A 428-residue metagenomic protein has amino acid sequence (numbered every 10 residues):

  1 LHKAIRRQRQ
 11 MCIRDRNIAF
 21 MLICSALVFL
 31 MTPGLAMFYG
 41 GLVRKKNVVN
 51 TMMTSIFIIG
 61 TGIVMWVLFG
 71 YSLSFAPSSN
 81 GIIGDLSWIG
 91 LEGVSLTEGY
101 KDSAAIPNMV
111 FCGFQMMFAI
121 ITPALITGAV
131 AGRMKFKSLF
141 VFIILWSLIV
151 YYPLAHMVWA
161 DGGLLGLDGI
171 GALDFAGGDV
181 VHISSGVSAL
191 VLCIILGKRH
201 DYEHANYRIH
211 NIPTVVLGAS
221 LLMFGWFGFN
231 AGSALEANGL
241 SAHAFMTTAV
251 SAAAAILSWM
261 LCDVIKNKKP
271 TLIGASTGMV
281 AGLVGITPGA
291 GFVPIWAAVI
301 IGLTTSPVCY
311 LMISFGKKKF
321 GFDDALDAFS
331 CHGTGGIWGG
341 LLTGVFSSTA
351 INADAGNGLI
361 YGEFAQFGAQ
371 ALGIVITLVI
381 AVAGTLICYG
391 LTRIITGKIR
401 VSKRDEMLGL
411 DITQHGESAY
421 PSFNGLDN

Functional and structural regions predicted by a protein language model:
L1-R9, I13: Single conserved hydrophobic/aromatic residue that forms the stacking wall/gate of nucleotide- or nucleobase-binding
Q10, R14-N428: Glycine- and aromatic-enriched membrane alpha-helices
